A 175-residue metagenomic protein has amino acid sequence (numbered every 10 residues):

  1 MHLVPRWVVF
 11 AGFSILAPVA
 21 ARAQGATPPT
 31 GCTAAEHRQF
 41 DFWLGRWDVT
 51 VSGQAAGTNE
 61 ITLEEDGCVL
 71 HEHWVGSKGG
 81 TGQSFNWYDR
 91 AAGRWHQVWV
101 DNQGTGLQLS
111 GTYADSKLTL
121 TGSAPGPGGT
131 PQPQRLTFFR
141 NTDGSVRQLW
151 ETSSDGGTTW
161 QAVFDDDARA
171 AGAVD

Functional and structural regions predicted by a protein language model:
M1-V4: N-terminal secretory signal peptides that target proteins for export/translocation
R6-P18: Bacterial N-terminal signal peptides
A23-D175: Hydrophobic small-molecule pocket/channel-lining residues, especially in calycin-type beta-barrels
